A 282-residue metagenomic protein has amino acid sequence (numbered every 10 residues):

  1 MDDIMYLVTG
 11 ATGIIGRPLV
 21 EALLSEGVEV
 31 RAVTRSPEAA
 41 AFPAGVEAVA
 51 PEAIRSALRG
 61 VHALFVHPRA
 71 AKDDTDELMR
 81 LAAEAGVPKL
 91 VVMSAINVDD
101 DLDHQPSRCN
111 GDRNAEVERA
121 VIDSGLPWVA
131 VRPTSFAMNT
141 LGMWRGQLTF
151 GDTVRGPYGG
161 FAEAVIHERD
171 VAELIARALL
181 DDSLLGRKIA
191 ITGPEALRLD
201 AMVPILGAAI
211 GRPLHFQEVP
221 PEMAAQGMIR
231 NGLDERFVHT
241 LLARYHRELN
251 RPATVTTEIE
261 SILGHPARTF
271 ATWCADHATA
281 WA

Functional and structural regions predicted by a protein language model:
M1-M5, T279-A282: Basic/polar N-terminal segments that are highly enriched at the extreme N-terminus, encompassing both cleavable
D2-P43, R59-H62, P68-K89, I96-H215 (+4 more regions): Oxidoreductase cofactor-interface core, primarily capturing Rossmann-like NAD(P)-dependent enzymes
A44-I54: Rossmann-fold cofactor-recognition segment
E52-I54, A95-N97, G159, A243: Short, acidic/turn-prone active-site loops that include or flank metal/cofactor- and phosphate-binding residues
A53-S56, T272: Residue-level recognition of oxygen-bearing side chains
E222-A282: A hydrophobic C-terminal alpha-helical subdomain
